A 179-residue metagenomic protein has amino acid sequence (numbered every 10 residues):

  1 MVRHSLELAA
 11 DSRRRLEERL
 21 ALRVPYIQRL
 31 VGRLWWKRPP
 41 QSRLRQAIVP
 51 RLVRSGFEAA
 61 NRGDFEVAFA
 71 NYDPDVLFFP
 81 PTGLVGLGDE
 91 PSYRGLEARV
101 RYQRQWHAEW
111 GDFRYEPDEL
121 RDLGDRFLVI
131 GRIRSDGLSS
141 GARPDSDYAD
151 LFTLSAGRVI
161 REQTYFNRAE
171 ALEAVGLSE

Functional and structural regions predicted by a protein language model:
M1-P74, G176-E179: Short, low-complexity N-terminal intrinsically disordered segments enriched in polar/charged residues
F65-G124: A solvent-exposed, acidic/Ser-Thr-rich amphipathic alpha-helical stretch
Y115-R121, R134-S135, D147-T153, Q163: Hydrophobic/aromatic beta-strand elements that line small-molecule binding cavities or substrate pockets in beta-rich
G124-I133: A short hydrophobic beta-strand element
A142-P144: Short loop/turn motifs at secondary-structure junctions and domain boundaries
F166-A169: A short acidic/small-residue loop/turn micro-motif
